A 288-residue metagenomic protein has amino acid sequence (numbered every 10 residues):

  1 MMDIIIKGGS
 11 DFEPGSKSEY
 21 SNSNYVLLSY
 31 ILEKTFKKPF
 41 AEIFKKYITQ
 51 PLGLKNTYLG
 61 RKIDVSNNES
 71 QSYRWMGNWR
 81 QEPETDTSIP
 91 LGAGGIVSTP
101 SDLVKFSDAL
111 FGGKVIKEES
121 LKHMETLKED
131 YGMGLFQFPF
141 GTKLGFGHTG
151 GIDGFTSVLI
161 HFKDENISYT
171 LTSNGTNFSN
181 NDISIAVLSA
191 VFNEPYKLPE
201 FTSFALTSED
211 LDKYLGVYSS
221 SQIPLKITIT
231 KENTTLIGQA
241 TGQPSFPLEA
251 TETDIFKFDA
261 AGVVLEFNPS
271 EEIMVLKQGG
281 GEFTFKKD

Functional and structural regions predicted by a protein language model:
M1-S66, E82, S88-V104: Catalytic-site signature segments of enzymes, centered on catalytic residues
Y25, Y73, H161-F162: Aromatic/pi-system hotspot detector in well-structured domains
E33-F36, E42-K45, Q50, Q81-D288: Catalytic loop of the DD-peptidase/beta-lactamase superfamily, centered on the K-T-G motif and neighboring
T57, Y73, M274-L276: Generic beta-strand hydrophobic packing signal
D64-W75: Mobile, glycine-enriched helix-loop/loop "lid" segments at the mouths of ligand-binding/catalytic clefts that gate
